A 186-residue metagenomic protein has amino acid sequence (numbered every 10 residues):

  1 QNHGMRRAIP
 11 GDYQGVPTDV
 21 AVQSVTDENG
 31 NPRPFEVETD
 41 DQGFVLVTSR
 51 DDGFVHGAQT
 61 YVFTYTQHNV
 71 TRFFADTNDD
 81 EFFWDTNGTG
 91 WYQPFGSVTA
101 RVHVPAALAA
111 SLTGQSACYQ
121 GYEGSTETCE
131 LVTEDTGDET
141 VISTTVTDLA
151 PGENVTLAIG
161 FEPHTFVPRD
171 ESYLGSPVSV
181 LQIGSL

Functional and structural regions predicted by a protein language model:
Q1-L186: Lumenal/extracellular ectodomains and adaptor appendage modules of the eukaryotic vesicle/secretory system
